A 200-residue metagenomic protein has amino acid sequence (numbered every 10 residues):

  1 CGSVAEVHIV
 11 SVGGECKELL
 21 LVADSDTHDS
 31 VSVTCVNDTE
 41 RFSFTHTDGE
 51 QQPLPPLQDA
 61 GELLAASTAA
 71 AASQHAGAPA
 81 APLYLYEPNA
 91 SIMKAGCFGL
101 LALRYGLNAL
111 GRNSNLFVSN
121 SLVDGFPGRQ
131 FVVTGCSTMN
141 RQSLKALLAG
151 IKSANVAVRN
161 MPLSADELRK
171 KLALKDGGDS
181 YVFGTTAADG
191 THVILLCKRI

Functional and structural regions predicted by a protein language model:
C1-I200: SAM-dependent transferase fold signal centered on methyltransferase-like domains, encompassing both Class I
